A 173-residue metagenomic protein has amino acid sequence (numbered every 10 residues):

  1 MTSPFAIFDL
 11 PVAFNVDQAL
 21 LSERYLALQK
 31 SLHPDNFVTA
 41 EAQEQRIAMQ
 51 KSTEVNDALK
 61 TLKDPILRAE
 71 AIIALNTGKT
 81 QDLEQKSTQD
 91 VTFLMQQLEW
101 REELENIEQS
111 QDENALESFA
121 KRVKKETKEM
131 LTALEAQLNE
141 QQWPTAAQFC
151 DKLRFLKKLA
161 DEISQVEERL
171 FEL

Functional and structural regions predicted by a protein language model:
M1-L173: C-terminal accessory/regulatory regions appended to core domains
